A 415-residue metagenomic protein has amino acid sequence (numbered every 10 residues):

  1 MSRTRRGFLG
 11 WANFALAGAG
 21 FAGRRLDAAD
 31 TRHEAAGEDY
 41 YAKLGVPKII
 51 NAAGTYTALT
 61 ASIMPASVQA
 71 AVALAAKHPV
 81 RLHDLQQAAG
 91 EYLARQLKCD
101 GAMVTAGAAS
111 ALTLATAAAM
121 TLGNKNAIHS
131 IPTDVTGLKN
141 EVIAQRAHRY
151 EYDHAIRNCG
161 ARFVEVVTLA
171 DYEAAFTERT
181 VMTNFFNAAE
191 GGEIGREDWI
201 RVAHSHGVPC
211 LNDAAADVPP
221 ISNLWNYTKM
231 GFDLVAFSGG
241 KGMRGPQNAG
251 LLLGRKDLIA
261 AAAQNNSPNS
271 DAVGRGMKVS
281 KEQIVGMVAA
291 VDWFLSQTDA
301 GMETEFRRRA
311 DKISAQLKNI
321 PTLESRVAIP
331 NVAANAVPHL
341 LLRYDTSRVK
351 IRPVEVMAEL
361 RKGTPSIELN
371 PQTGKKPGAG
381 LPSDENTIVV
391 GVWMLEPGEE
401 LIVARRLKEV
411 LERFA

Functional and structural regions predicted by a protein language model:
M1-L16: N-terminal secretory signal peptides and thylakoid transit peptides that target proteins across membranes
L9-A12, E34-I50, G54-L59, I63 (+11 more regions): Conserved PLP-enzyme active-site core in the AAT-like
F21-R25: C-terminal segment of classical bacterial N-terminal signal peptides
I50-Q87: A glycine-/small-polar-enriched, mobile loop at the entrance of the PLP active site in fold-type I
L295-I329: Conserved PLP-dependent catalytic core of the aminotransferase class-I/II
K318-L411: Conserved C-terminal alpha-helix-loop-beta "cap" of PLP-dependent enzymes that closes/shapes the active-site mouth
F414-A415: Long beta-sheet-rich domains in secretory-pathway and surface-associated proteins
